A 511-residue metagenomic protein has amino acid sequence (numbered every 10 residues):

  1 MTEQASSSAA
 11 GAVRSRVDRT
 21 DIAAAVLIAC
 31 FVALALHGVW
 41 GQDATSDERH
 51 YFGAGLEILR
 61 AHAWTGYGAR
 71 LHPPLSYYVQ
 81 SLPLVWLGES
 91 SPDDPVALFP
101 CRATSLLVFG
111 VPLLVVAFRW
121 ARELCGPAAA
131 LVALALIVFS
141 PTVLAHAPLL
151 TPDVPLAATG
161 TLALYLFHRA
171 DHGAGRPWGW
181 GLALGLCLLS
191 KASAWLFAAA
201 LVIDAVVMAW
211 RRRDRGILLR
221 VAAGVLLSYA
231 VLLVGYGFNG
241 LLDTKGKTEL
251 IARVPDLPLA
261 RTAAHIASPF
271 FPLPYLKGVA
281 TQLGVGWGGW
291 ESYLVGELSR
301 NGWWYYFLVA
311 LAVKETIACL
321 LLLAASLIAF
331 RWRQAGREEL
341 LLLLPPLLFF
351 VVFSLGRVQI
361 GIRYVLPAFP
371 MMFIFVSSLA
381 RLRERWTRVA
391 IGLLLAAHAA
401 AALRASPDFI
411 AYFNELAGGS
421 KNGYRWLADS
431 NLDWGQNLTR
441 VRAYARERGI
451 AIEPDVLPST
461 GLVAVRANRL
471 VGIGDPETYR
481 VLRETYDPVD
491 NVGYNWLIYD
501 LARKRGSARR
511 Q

Functional and structural regions predicted by a protein language model:
M1-A9, G288-W290, V295, A396 (+1 more regions): C-terminal luminal/periplasmic domains and tails of membrane-associated envelope-modifying transferases
V26-I28, A324, Q334-S354, L482-Y486: Transmembrane alpha-helix segments characteristic of polytopic inner-membrane glycan-assembly/cell-envelope
I28, V221-A230, R331, A335 (+3 more regions): Signature aromatic-anchored transmembrane alpha helix within multi-pass, membrane-resident enzymes that catalyze glycan
T45-S46, A145-P155: Short acidic/glycine- and proline-prone juxtamembrane loop motifs at membrane-interface regions of multi-pass membrane
A103-L124, L162: Transmembrane-helix motifs of polytopic, lipid-linked glycan transferases
A133-V138, Y165, L184, L188 (+1 more regions): Short helix- or helix-capping micro-motifs that position conserved polar/aromatic residues at function-defining sites
A163-P177: Membrane-interface transmembrane helices that cradle and orient dolichyl/undecaprenyl
A310, E315-G336, R388: Hydrophobic, aromatic-rich transmembrane alpha-helices and their immediate juxtamembrane boundary segments
